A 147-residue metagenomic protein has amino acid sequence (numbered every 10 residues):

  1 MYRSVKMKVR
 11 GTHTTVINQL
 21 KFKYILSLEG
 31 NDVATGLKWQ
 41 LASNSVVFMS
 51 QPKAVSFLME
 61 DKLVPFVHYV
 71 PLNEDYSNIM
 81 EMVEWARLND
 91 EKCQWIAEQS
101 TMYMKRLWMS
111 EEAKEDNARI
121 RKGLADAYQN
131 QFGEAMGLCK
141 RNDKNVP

Functional and structural regions predicted by a protein language model:
M1-H13: Catalytic donor nucleotide-activated moiety binding site of glycosyltransferases and closely related
H13-T14, Q19-P147: Catalytic binding pocket for nucleotide-activated donors in carbohydrate/polymer assembly enzymes
